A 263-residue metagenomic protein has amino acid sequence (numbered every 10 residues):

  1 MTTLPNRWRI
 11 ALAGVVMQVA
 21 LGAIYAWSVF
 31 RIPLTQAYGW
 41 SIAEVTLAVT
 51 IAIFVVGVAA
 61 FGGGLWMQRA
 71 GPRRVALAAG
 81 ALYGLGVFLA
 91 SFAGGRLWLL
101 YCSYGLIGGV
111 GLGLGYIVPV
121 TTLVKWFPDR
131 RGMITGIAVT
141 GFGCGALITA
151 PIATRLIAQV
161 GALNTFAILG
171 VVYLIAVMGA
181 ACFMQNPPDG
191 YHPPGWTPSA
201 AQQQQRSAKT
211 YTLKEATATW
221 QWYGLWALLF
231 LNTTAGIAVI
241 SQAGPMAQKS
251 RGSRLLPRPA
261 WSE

Functional and structural regions predicted by a protein language model:
T2-A13, R96, T210-L228: Juxtamembrane cytosolic amphipathic helices that cap and anchor the N-termini of specific transmembrane helices
Q18-V19, G86, L97-G113, F230: Hydrophobic core of transmembrane alpha-helices in multi-pass small-molecule transporters, especially MFS/SLC-type
Y25, I53-F61, A146-L147: Residue-level signature of mid-helix packing/kink "hotspots" within the transmembrane helices of 12-pass Major
W27-I32, K214-E263: Extracytoplasmic gate region of multi-pass secondary transporters
L34, G113-F127, I134-T135, A243: Intracellular juxtamembrane helix-capping segments at the cytosolic ends of symmetry-related transmembrane helices
A59-P72: Helix-to-loop junctions at the C-terminal end of transmembrane segments in multipass secondary transporters
A81-G95: C-terminal ends and interior cores of transmembrane alpha-helices in multi-pass membrane transporters/permeases
F142-D189: Helix-loop-helix hairpin linking two adjacent transmembrane segments in secondary transporters
